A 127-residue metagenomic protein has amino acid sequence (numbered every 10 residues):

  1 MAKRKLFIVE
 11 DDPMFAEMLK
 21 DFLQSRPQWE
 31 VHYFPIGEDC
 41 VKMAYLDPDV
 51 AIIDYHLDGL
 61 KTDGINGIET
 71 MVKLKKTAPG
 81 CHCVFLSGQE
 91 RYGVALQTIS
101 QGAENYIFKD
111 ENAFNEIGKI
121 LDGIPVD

Functional and structural regions predicted by a protein language model:
E10: Conserved acidic carboxylate
P13-E38: Two-component/phosphorelay signaling modules centered on CheY-like receiver
H32-D58: Acidic, metal-coordinating helix/loop segments flanking the phosphotransfer/catalytic sites of two-component signaling
A51, C83, Y106-I107: Two-component signal transduction core modules
D63-G80: Short amphipathic alpha-helix used as the core "switch/output" element in two-component signaling
Q89-I107, N115: Alpha4 helix (beta4-alpha4-beta5 surface) of REC/receiver domains from two-component response regulators
E116-D127: Receiver (REC) domain switch/output surface
